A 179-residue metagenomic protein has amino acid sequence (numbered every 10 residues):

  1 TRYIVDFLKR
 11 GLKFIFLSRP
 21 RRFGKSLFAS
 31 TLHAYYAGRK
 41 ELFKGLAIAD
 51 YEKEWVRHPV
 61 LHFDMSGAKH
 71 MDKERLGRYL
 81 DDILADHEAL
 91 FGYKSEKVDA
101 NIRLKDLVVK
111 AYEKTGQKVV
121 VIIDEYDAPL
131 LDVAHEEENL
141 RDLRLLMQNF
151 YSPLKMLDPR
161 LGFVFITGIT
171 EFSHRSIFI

Functional and structural regions predicted by a protein language model:
T1-I179: Phosphate-binding site recognition
